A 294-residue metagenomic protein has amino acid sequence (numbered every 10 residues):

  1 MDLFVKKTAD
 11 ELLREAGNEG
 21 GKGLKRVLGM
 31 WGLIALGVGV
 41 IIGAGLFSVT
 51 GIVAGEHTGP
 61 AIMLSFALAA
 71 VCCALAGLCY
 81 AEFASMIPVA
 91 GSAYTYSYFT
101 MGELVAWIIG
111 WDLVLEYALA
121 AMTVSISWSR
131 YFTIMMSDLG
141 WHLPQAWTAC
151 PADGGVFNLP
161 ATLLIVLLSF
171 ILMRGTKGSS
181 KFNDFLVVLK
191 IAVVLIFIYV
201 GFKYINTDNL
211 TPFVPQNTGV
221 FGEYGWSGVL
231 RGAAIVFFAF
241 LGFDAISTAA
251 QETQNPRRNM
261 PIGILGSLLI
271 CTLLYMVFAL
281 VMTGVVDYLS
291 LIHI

Functional and structural regions predicted by a protein language model:
M1-V49, G55-P60, C73-L78, I87-A90: Membrane-interface "cap" regions at the ends of multi-pass membrane proteins
E19-L24, M63, L139-A161, F185-I292: Helix-loop-helix junctions that connect adjacent transmembrane segments in multi-pass membrane transporters
K25, S48-D153, L269-I270, V277: Extracellular loop-to-transmembrane helix junctions
R26-G37, G102-L115, P160-L164, G222-V236: Select transmembrane alpha-helical segments in multipass membrane proteins
V38-I41, V71, L115, F240: Hydrophobic/aromatic residues within the transmembrane alpha-helices of Major Facilitator Superfamily
A69-C72, L164-L172, I191-G201: Hydrophobic core segments of alpha-helical transmembrane domains in multi-pass membrane transport and ion-translocation
E82-S85, I108, D112, L163-L189 (+1 more regions): Membrane-water interface regions at transmembrane-helix termini and the short interhelical loops of multi-pass membrane
